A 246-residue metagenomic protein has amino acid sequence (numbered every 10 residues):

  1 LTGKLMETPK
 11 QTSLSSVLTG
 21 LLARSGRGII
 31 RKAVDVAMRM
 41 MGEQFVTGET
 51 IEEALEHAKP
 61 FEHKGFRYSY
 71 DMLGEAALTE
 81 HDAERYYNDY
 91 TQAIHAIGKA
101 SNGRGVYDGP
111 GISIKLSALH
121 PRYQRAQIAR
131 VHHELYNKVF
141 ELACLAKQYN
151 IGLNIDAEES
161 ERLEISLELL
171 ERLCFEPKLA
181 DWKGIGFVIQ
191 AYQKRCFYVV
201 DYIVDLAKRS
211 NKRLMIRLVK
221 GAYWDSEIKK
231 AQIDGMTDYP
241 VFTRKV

Functional and structural regions predicted by a protein language model:
L1-V246: Positively charged, amphipathic and often flexible ligand-engagement surfaces
